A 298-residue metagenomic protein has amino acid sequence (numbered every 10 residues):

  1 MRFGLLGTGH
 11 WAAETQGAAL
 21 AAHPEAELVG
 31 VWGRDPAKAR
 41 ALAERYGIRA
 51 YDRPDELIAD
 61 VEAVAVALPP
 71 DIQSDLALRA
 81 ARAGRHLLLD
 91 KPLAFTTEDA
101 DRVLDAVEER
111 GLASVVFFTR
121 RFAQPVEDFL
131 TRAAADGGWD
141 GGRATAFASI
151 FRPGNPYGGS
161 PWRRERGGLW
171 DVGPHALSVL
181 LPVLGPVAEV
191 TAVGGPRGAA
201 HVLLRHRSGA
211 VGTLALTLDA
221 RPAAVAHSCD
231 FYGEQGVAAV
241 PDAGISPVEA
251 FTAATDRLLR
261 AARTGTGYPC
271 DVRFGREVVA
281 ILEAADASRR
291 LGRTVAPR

Functional and structural regions predicted by a protein language model:
M1-Y46: N-terminal Rossmann-like dinucleotide-binding module
L5, E56, A63-V66, D101 (+2 more regions): C-terminal helix-rich "cap/oligomerization" subdomain common to oxidoreductases
A12, D52, L89, S114-V116: Hydrophobic residues in well-ordered beta-strands that form the structural core
D35, Y46-L104: Beta-loop-alpha module in the N-terminal Rossmann-like domain of NAD(P)-dependent dehydrogenases, especially those
I48, A83-R85, R110-A113, G209-A210: A short helix->loop->beta-strand "cap" motif at the edges of active sites that frequently abuts
D101-T119, G137-G142: Rossmann-fold dehydrogenase core element
R120-V190, G292: Predominantly a Rossmann-like dinucleotide-binding segment in NAD(P)-dependent oxidoreductases
L177-D242, A254-T264: Contiguous beta-strand/loop segments that form the cofactor/metal-binding neighborhood of enzyme cores
